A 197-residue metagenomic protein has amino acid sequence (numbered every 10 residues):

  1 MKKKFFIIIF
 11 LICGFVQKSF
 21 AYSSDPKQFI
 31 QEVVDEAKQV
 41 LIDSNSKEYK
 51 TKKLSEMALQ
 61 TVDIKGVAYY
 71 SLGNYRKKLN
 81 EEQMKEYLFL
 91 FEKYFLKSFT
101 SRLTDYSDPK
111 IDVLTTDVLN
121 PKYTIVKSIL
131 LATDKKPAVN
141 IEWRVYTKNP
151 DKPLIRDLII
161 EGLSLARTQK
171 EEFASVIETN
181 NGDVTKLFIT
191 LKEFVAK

Functional and structural regions predicted by a protein language model:
M1-K2: N-terminal secretory signal peptides that target proteins for export/translocation
F5-C13: Sec-dependent N-terminal signal peptides
V16-A21: Sec/Tat signal peptide C-region and signal peptidase I cleavage site
S23-L103: Early exported N-terminus immediately downstream of N-terminal targeting peptides
S71, F91, T115-D117, I129-A132 (+2 more regions): A mature extracytoplasmic/lumenal domain signature
K97-V139, T190, F194-K197: Surface-exposed, charged secondary-structure patches
A138-R167: Short beta-strand edge/turn micro-motifs at domain boundaries
D157-K197: Low-complexity, intrinsically disordered terminal/linker segments enriched in charged and Gly/Pro repeats
